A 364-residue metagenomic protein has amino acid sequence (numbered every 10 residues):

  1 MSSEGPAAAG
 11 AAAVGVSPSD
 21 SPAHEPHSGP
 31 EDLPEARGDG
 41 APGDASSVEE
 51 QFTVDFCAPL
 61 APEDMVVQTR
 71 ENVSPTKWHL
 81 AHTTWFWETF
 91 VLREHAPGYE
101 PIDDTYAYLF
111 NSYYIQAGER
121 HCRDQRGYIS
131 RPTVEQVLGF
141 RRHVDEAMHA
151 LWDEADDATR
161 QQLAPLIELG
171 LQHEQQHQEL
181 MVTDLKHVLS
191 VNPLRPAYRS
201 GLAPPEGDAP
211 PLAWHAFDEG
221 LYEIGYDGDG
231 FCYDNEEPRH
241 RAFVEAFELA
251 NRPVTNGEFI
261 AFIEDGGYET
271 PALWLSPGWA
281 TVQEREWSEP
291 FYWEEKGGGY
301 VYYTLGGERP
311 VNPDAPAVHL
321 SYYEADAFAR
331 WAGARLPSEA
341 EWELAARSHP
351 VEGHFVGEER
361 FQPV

Functional and structural regions predicted by a protein language model:
S2-G5, E63-E119, E154-L202, E206-G207 (+4 more regions): Short, contiguous alpha-helical
S3-R37: Intrinsically disordered, low-complexity terminal tails and inter-domain linkers enriched for S/T/G/P/D/E
H24-M65, T69: N-terminal regions that are enriched for targeting/export leaders and immediately downstream pro/stem segments
E31-E35, H121-R131, E154, T159 (+2 more regions): Short glycine/proline-rich turn/loop motifs
A36-P42, Y128-E135, A164-I167, E245-F247 (+1 more regions): Active-site rim elements
P42-F56, T83, T133, V137-M148 (+3 more regions): Alpha-helical packing segments of well-folded alpha/beta enzyme cores
A107-Y113, R120-H143, A147-A150, E154: Aromatic/His-enriched, Gly/Pro-containing loop or helix-boundary segments that lie immediately adjacent to catalytic
G170, E174-Q176, L180, D184 (+4 more regions): Functional-site microenvironments in short loops/helix caps that host divalent-cation chemistry
